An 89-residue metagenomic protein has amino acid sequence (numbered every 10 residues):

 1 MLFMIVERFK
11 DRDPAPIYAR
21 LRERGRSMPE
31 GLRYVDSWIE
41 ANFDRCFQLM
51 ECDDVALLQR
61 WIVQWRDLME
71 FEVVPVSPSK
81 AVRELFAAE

Functional and structural regions predicted by a protein language model:
M1-V35, E40-R45, D53-A56, S77-E89: Short S/T/G/P-rich N-terminal loop/turn motif that feeds into the first structured element of a domain
A15-P16, Q59, E70-E72: A short, polar/proline- and glycine-enriched secondary-structure boundary/capping micro-motif
R20-L21, L58-D67: Short amphipathic alpha-helices in soluble, non-transmembrane regions that often serve as interface/regulatory elements
L68-S79: Conserved short beta-strand edge segments in small beta-sheet-based binding/regulatory domains
